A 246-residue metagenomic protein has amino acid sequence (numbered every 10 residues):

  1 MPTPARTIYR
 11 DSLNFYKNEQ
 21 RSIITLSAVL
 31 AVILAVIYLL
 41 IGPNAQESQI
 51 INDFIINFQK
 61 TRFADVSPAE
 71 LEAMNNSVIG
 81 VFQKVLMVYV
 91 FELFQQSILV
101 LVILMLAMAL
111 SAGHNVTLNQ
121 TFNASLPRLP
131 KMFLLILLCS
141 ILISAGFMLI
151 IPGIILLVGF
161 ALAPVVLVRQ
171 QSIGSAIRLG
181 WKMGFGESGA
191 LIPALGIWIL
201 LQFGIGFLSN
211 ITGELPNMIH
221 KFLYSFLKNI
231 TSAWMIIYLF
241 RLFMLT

Functional and structural regions predicted by a protein language model:
M1-Q46, N115-N119, I151-A233: Nonpolar helix-loop interface/hinge motif
Y9-R10, R21-S111, Q202: Short, small/hydrophobic-residue-rich motifs at membrane-helix boundaries and re-entrant hairpins of integral membrane
Y16-Q20, F58-V66, S125, L129 (+3 more regions): Sec/Tat-exported extracytoplasmic proteins
Q49-D53, A69-M74, G180-E187, K221-F222 (+1 more regions): Short secondary-structure transition/capping segments
P68-M74, L86-F91, R128-K131, I143-L149 (+1 more regions): Short, functional N-terminal and low-complexity linear motifs
I79-A112, I136-S175, P216-T246: Selective recognition of hydrophobic, aromatic-rich stretches within alpha-helical transmembrane segments of polytopic
V116-I136, L179: Interfacial transmembrane-helix boundary/kink motif in multi-pass membrane proteins
